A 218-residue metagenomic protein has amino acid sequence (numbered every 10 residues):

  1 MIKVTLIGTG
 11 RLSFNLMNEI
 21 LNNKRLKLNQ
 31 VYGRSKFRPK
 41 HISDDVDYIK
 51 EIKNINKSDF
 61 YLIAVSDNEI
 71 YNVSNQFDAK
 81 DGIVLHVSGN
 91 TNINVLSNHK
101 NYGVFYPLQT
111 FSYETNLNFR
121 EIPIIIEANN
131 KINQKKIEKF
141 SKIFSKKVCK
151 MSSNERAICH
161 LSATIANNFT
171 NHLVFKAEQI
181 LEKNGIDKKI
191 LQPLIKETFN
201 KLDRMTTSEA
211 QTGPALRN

Functional and structural regions predicted by a protein language model:
M1-K50, L117: NAD(P)+-binding Rossmann beta1-loop-alpha1 motif at the extreme N-terminus of oxidoreductases
I2, L26-K27, V46-D47, G82-I83 (+3 more regions): A structural micro-motif
T9, G33-R34, V87-G89, N129: Cofactor-binding loop segments of dinucleotide-utilizing enzymes, especially the Rossmann-like FAD- and NAD(P)+-binding
K36-L117: Rossmann-like NAD(P)(H) cofactor-binding subdomain of soluble oxidoreductases
I42-D45, N101, N116-D203: Internal alpha-helical scaffold of NAD(P)-dependent oxidoreductase catalytic cores
N200-N218: Interdomain hinge/lid region at the active-site interface of Rossmann-like NAD(P)-dependent oxidoreductases
